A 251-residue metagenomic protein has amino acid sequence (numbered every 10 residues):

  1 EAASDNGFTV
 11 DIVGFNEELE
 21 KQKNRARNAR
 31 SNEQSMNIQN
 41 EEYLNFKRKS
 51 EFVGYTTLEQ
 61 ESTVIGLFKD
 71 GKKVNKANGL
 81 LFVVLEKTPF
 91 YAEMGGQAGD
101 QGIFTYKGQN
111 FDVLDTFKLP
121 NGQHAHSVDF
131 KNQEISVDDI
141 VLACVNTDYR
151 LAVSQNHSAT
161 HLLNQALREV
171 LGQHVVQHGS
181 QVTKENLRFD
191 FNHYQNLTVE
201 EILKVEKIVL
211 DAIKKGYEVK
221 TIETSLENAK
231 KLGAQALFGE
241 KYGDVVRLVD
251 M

Functional and structural regions predicted by a protein language model:
E1-M251: A glycine- and charged-residue-rich anion-binding loop/surface
